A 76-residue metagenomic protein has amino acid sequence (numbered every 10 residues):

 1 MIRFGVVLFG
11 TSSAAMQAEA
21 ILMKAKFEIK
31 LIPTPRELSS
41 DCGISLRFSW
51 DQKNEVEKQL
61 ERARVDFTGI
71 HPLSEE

Functional and structural regions predicted by a protein language model:
M1-I2, E76: Absolute protein N-terminus
R3-V6, G10-F48: Amphipathic, hydrophobic secondary-structure cores in small proteins
R47-E76: C-terminal structural segments of small proteins and small subunits
